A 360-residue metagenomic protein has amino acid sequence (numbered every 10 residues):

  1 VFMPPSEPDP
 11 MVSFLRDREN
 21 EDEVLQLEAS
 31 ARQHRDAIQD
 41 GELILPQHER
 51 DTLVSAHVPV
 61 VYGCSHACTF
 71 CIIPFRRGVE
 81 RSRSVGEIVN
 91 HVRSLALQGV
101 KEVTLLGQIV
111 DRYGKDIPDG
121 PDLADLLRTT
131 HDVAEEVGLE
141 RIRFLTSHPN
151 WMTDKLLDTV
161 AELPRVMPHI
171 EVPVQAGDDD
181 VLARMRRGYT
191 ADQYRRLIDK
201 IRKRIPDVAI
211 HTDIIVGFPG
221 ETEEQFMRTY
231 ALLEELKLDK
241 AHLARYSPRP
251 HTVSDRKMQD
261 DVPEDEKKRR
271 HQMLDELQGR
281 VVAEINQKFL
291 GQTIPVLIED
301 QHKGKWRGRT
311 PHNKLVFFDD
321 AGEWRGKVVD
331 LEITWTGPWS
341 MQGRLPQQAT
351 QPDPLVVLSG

Functional and structural regions predicted by a protein language model:
V1-Y113, K155, I170, D192-K203 (+5 more regions): Proteins enriched for Cys/Gly/acidic motifs involved in redox and nucleic-acid/cofactor modification
R50-V54, C64-H66, V166, A176 (+5 more regions): Short flexible coil/turn linkers enriched for glycine and charged/polar residues that connect secondary-structure
H66, D111, D179-D180, G304 (+2 more regions): Glycine-centered loop/turn positions within well-structured domains that cap or flank conserved ligand/cofactor-binding
I88, L105, F144, V172 (+6 more regions): Conserved, mostly hydrophobic/aromatic
L97-F226, E234: Conserved SAM/AdoMet-binding glycine-rich loop
G107-I109, T146-H148, V174-A176, T212-V216 (+6 more regions): Active-site proximal loops enriched in glycine and acidic residues that flank catalytic Cys/His/Asp and coordinate
L182-M185, V253-K257: Short acidic, glycine/proline-rich loop/turn micro-motifs
S254-G360: Terminal RNA-binding accessory module
